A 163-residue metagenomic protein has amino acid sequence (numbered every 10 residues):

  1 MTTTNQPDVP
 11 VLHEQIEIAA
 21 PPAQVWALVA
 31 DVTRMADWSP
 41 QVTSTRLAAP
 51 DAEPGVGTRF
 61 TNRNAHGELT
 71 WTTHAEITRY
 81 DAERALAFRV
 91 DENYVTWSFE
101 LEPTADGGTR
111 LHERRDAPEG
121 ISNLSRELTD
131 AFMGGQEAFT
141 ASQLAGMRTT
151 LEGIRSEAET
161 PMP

Functional and structural regions predicted by a protein language model:
M1-A49: Hydrophobic ligand-binding cavity/cleft-lining segments
V11, E17, E76, A87 (+2 more regions): Conserved beta-strand segments that form the floor/walls of ligand-binding pockets within enzyme and binding domains
A19, W38, Y80-D81, T104: A short, compositionally biased micro-patch
A19-P22, W26, E137, A141-L144 (+1 more regions): Short amphipathic alpha-helical segments with heptad-repeat character
W38, T70, I121-S122: Alpha-helix N-cap/helix-start motif
R46-T96, G108-R110, A145-P163: Glycine-rich portal/gate segments that line the openings of hydrophobic small-molecule binding cavities
R89-A145: Beta-strand/loop substructures that line and gate deep hydrophobic ligand-binding cavities in soluble
